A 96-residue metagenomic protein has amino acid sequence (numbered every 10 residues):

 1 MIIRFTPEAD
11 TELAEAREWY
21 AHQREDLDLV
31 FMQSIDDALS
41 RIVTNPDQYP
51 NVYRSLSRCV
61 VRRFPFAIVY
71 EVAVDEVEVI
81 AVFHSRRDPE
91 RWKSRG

Functional and structural regions predicted by a protein language model:
M1-M32, S94: Arg/Lys-rich, positively charged N-terminal/basic patches that mediate binding to nucleic acids
E8, C59, R87-P89: Short linear/disordered segments characteristic of secreted peptide precursors and small low-complexity proteins
H22-R24, P46-Y53, D88-E90: Short, charge-rich, low-complexity interaction segments located in flexible loops at or near secondary-structure
L29, A67, E71-G96: Enriched for short, Lys/Arg-rich terminal
L39-V43: Short proline/glycine- and basic residue-enriched helix-capping loop/turn segments at helix->loop/beta transitions
T44-V77: Basic/aromatic recognition patch in beta-strand/loop cores that engages polyanionic ligands
